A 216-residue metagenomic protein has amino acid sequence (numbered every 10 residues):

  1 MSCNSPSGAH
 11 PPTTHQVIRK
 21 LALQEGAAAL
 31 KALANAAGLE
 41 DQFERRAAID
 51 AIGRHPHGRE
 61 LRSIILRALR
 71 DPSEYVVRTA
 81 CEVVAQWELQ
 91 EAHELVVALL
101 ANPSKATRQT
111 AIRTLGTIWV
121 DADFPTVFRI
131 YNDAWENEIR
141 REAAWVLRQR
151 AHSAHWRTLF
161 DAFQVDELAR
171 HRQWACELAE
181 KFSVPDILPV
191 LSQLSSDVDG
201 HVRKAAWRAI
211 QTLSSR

Functional and structural regions predicted by a protein language model:
M1-H55, K204-Q211: N-terminal alpha-helical scaffold/docking segments in eukaryotic complex subunits
M1-P6, Q24-G38, H57-R70, L89-A101 (+4 more regions): Amphipathic alpha-helical scaffolding segments comprising HEAT/armadillo-like alpha-solenoid repeats
P11-P12, A27, Q42-F43, E74-Y75 (+5 more regions): Alpha-helix N-cap/helix-start positions at coil->helix boundaries
P12-R19, K31, R46-A47, S63 (+7 more regions): Alpha-solenoid HEAT/ARM repeat scaffold
N137-Q164, A169: Alpha-helical adaptor scaffolds
A169, W174-K181, P185-R216: Long, ordered, amphipathic alpha-helical scaffolds
